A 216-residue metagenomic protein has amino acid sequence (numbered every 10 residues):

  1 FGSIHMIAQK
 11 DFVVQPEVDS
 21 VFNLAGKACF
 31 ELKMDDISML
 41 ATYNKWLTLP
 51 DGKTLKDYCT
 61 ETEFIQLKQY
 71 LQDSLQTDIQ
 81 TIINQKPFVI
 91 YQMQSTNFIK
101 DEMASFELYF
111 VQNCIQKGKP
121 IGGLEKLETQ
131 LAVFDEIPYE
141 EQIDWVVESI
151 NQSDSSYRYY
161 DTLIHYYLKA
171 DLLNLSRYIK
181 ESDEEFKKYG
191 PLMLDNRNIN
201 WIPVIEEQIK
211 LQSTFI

Functional and structural regions predicted by a protein language model:
F1-G2, I216: Short hydrophobic beta-strand that contains or immediately precedes a catalytic carboxylate
I4-M193: Structured, acidic catalytic/metal-binding patches in enzyme active sites
K188-I216: A cross-kingdom marker for long, charged
